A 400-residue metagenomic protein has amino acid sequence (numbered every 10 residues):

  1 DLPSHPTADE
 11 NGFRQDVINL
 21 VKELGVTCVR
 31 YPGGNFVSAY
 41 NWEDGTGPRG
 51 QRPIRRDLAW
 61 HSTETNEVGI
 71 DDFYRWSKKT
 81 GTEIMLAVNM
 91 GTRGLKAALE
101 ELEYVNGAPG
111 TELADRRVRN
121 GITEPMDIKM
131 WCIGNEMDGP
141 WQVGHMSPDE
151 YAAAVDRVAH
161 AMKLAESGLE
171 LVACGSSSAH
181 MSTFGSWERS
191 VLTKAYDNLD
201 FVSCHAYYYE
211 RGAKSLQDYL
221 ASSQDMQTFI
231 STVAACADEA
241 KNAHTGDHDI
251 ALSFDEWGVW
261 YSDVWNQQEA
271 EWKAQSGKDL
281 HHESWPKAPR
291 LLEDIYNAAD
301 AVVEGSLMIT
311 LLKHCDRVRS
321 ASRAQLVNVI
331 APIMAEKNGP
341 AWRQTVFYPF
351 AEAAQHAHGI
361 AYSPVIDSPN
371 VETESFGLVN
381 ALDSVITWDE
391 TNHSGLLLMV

Functional and structural regions predicted by a protein language model:
D1-G185, L192-F201, M226-V400: Non-catalytic accessory regions flanking glycosidase/transglycosidase catalytic cores in CAZymes
H205-A221, E269: Active-site His/acidic residue clusters
